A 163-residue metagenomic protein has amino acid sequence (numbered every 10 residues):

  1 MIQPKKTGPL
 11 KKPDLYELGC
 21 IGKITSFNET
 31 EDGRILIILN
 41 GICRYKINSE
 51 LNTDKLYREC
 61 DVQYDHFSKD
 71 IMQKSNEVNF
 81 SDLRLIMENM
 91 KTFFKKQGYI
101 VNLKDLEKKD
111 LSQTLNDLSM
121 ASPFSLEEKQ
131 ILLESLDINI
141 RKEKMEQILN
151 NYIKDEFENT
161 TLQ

Functional and structural regions predicted by a protein language model:
M1-I100, I131, I138-R141, Q147-Q163: Positively charged
Q97-K109: Extended, Lys/Glu-rich alpha-helical coiled-coil stalks
L106-F124: Core structural elements
K108-L111, L133-I138: Small/polar glycine-rich anion-binding or flexible loop at a beta-alpha turn
A121, S125, Y152-D155: Hydrophobic alpha-helical segments
P123-L133: Short helix/strand-capping connector loops at secondary-structure junctions
